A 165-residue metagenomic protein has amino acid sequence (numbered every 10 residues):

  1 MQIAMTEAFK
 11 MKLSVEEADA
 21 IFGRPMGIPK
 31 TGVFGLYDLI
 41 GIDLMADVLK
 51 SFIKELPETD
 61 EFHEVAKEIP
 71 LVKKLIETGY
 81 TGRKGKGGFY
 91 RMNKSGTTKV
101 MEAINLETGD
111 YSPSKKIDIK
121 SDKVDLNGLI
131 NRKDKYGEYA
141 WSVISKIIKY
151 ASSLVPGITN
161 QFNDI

Functional and structural regions predicted by a protein language model:
M1-D164: N-terminal glycine-rich phosphate-binding loop for ADP-containing cofactors
